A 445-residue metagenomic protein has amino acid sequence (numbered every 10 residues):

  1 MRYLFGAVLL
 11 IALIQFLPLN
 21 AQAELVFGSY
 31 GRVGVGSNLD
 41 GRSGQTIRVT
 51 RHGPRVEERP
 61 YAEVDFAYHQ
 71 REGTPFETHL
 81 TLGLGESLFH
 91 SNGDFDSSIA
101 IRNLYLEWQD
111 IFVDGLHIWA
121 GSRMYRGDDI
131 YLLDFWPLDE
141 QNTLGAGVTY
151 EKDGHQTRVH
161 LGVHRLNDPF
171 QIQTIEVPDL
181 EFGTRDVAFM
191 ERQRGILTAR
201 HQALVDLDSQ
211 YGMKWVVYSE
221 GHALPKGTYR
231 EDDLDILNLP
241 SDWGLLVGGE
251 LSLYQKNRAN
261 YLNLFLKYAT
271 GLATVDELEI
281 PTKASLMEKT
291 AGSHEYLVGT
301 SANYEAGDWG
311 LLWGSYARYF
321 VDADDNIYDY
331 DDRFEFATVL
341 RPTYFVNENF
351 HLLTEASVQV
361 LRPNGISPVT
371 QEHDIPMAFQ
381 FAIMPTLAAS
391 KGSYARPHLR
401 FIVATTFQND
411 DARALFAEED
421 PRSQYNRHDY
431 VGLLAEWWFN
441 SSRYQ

Functional and structural regions predicted by a protein language model:
M1-L4: Positively charged n-region of N-terminal signal peptides that target proteins for export
G6-F16: Bacterial N-terminal signal peptides
A21-G121, T149-D153, N303, R341-V346 (+2 more regions): Beta-barrel outer-membrane channel/assembly domains of diderm bacteria
G28-G36, H79-G83, W119-R123, R158-H164 (+7 more regions): Transmembrane beta-strands of outer-membrane beta-barrel proteins
R32-P54, H90-R102, F112-L239, T282-S285 (+1 more regions): Surface-exposed coil loops of outer-membrane beta-barrel proteins
E72-T74, I172-E191, I196-T198, P225-T228 (+5 more regions): Outer-membrane beta-barrel transmembrane domain signature
S91-I118, Y125-R126, Y131-D134, L138 (+3 more regions): Extended low-complexity acidic/polar segments
R194-Q202, L207-T370, P376-F381, L387 (+1 more regions): Detector for outer-membrane/organellar transmembrane beta-barrel domains, recognizing the amphipathic beta-strand
